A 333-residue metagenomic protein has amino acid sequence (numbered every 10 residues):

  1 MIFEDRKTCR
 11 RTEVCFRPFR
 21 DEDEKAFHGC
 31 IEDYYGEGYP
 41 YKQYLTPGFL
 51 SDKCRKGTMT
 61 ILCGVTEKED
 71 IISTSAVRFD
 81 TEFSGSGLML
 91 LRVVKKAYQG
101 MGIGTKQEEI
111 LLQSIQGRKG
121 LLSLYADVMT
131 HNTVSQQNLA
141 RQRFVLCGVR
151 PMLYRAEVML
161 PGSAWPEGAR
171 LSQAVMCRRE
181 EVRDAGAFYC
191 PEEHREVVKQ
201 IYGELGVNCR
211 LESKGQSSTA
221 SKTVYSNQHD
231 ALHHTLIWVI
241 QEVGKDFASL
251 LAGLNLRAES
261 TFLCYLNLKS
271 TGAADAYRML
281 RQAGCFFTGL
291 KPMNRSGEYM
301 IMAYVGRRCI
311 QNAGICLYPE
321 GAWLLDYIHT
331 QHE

Functional and structural regions predicted by a protein language model:
I2-L45, C63-T66, V182, A187-C209 (+2 more regions): Short amphipathic alpha-helix that is part of the acyltransferase structural core
F19-E24, H28-K96, Y225-H233, V239-G244 (+2 more regions): A conserved beta-strand-loop-helix scaffold within acyl/acetyltransferase catalytic domains
V94, G100-I115, A126, Q137 (+2 more regions): Conserved acetyl-CoA-binding loop-helix of GNAT-fold acetyltransferases
I115-M129, A258-L268: Conserved GNAT acetyl-CoA-binding A-motif
Y125-D127, A140, V145-P166, F286-G297: Conserved catalytic-core motifs of GNAT/GCN5-like acyltransferases
T130-G148, T271-F287: Conserved active-site alpha-helix within GNAT-family acetyltransferase domains
Y154-C190, S296-L324: C-terminal "cap" of GNAT-fold acetyltransferases
H194-M293: Non-catalytic interaction/regulatory modules that flank or connect domains
